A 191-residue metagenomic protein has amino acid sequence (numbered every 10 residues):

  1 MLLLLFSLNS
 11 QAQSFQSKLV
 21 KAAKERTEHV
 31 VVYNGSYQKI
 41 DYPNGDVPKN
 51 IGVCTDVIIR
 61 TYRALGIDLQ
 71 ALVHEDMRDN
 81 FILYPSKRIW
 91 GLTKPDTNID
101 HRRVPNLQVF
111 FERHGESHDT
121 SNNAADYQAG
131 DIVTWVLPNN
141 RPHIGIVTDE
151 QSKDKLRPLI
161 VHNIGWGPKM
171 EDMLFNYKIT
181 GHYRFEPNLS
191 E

Functional and structural regions predicted by a protein language model:
M1-L3: Sec-dependent signal peptide recognition, specifically the positively charged N-region followed immediately by
S7-N9: N-terminal signal peptide c-region/cleavage motif recognized by signal peptidases
A12-G52: Active-site-adjacent structural segments surrounding the nucleophilic cysteine of cysteine proteases and isopeptidases
F15-V20, R78-I160: ...with weaker cross-activation on analogous glycine-rich loops/strands in unrelated enzymes
Q16, V20, K24, T55 (+3 more regions): Extracytoplasmic/secreted envelope proteins and their assembly/folding machinery, especially bacterial periplasmic
K24, E28, I59-I67, H74 (+2 more regions): Sec-exported extracytoplasmic/periplasmic mature domains
G35-T55, D68-K94: Acidic helix-start/capping segments at beta-turn-to-alpha-helix junctions
K155-E191: Low-complexity, Gly/Ser/Thr/Pro-rich intrinsically disordered linker/tail segments
